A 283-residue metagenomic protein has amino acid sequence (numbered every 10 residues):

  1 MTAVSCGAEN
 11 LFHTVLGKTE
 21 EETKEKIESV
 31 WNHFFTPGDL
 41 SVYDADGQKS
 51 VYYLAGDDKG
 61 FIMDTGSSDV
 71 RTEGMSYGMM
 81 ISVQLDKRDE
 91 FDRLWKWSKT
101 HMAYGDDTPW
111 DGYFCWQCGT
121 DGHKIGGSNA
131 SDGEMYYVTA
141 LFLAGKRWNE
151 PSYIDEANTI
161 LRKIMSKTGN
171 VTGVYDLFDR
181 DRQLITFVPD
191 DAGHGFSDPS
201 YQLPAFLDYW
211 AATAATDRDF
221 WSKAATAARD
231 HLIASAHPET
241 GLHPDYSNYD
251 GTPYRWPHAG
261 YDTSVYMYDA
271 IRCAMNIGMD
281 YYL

Functional and structural regions predicted by a protein language model:
M1-A3: Sec-dependent N-terminal signal peptides of Gram-positive bacterial secreted proteins and lipoproteins
G7-S29, L40-D46, T65-T72, D107 (+4 more regions): Extended ligand-binding clefts on enzyme/binding-domain cores
K49-V70: Asp/Glu-centered strand-loop micro-motifs enriched in Gly/Pro and often flanked by an aromatic residue
S68-M75, K124-W148: Aromatic-rich carbohydrate-recognition surfaces in CAZymes
S76-R88, S98: Alpha-helical support elements that line or immediately flank enzyme active sites and cofactor-binding pockets
G78, E90-F91, Y153-A157: Solenoid-repeat scaffolds in large eukaryotic assemblies
L85-D86, G145-N149, A211, A215 (+1 more regions): Short coil/turn linking the two alpha-helices of tandem helical-hairpin repeats
R88-N129: Helix-terminus loop motifs that line ligand-binding clefts
